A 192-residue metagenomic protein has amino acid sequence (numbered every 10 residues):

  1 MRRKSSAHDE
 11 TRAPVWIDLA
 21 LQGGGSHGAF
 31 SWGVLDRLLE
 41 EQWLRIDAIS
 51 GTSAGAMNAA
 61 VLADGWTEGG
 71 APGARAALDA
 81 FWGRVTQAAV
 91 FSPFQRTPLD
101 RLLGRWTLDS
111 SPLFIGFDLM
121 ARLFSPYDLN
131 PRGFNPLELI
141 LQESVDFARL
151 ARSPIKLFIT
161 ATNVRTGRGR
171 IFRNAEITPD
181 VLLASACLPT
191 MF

Functional and structural regions predicted by a protein language model:
M1-S50, A60-F192: Patatin-like phospholipase
G51, G55: Gly/Ala-rich beta-loop-alpha elbow adjacent to hydrolase catalytic centers
